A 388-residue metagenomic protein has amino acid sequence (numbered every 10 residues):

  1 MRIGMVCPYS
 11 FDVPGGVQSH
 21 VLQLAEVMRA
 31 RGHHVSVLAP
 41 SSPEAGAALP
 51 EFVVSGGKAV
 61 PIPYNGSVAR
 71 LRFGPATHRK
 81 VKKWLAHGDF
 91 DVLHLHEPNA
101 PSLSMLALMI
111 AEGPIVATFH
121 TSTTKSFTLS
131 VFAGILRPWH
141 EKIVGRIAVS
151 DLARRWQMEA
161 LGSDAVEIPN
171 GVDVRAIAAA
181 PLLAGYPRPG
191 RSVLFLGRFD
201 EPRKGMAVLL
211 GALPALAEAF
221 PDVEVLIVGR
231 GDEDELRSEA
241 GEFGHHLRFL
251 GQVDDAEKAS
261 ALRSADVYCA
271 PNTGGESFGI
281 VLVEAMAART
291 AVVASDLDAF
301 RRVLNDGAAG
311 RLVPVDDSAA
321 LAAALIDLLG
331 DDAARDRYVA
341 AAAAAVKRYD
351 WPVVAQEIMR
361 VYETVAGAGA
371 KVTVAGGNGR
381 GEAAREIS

Functional and structural regions predicted by a protein language model:
C7-P14, V21-L22, E26-A76, R230-E233: N-terminal strand-loop element at the rim of the active site of nucleotide-sugar-dependent glycosyltransferases
L152, G171: Carbohydrate-associated surface elements
G185-K204, L210-P214: Conserved donor-binding/catalytic core segment of Leloir-type glycosyltransferases
L196, E224-R237: Glycosyltransferase donor-sugar binding loop
E235-A259: Nucleotide-activated donor-binding/catalytic signature segment of Leloir-type glycosyltransferases, i.e., the conserved
Q252-V253, A261-A265, I280: Short alpha-helical donor nucleotide-sugar binding micro-motif in glycosyltransferases
V267, A291-A294: Short hydrophobic beta-strand element within catalytic cores of glycosyltransferases and related nucleotide-activated
D306-G307, R311-S318, D327-A333, K347: Conserved acidic donor-binding segment of nucleotide-sugar-dependent glycosyltransferases
